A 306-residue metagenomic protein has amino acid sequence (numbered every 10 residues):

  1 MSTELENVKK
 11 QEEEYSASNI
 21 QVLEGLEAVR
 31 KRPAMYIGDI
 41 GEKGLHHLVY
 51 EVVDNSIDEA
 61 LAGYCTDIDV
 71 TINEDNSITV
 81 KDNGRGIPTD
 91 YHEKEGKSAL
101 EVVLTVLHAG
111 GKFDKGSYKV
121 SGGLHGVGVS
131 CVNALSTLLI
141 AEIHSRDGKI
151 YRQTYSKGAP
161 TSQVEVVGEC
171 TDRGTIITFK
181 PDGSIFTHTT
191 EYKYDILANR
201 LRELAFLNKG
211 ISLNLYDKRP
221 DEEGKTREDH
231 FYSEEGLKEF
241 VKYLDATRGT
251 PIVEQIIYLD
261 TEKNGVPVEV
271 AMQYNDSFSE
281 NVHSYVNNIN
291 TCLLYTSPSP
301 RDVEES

Functional and structural regions predicted by a protein language model:
M1-V53, V102: Bergerat-fold GHKL ATPase/HATPase_c domain
S2-N19, N76-A99, G110-E234, F240-Y243: GHKL-type ATPase core
V22-R30, N73-E74, G168-T178, M272-N288: Flexible hinge/switch segments at interdomain interfaces of large molecular machines
M35-D39, K115-K119, L124, V282-C292: Short, conserved non-catalytic motifs in the polymerase core
K43-Y64, N133: Conserved ATP-binding N-box helix of the HATPase_c
T66-T71: A conserved short beta-strand within the histidine kinase catalytic ATPase domain
G224-E269: Extended amphipathic alpha-helical scaffolds
Y295-P300: Conserved small/polar residues in nucleotide/adenosyl-binding loops
